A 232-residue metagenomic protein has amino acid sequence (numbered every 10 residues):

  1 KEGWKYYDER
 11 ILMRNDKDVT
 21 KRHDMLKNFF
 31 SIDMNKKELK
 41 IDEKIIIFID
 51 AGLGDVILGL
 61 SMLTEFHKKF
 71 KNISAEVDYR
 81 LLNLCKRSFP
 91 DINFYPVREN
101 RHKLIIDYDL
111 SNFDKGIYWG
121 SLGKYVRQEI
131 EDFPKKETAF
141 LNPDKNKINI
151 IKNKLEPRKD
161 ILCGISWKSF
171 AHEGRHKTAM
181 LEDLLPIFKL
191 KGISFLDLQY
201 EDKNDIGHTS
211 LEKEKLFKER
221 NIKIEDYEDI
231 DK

Functional and structural regions predicted by a protein language model:
K1-K232: Catalytic machinery of carbohydrate-active enzymes, primarily nucleotide-sugar-dependent glycosyltransferases
